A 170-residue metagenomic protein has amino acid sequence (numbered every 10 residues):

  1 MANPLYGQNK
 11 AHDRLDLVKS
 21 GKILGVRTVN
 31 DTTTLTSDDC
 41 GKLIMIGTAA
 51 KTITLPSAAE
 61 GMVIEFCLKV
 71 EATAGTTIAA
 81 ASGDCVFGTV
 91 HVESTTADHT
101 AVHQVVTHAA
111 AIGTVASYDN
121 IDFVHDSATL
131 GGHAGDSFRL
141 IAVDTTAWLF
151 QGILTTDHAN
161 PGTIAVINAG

Functional and structural regions predicted by a protein language model:
A2-H108, I141-G170: Exposed extracellular interaction/assembly regions and N-terminal maturation sites
T107-D136: Structured beta-strand segments within beta-sheet-rich domains
